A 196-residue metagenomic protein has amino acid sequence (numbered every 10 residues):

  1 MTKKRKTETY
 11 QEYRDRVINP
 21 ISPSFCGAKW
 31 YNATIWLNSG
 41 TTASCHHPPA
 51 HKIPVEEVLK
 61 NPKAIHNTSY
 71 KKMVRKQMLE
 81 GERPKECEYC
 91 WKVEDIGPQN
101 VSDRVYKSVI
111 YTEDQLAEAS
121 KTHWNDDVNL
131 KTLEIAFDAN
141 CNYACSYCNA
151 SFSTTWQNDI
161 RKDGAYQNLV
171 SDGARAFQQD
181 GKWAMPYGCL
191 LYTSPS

Functional and structural regions predicted by a protein language model:
T2-Y111, N129-T132: Accessory C-terminal segments flanking Radical SAM cores
S44-H51, Y89, E94, V128 (+1 more regions): Canonical Radical SAM [4Fe-4S] cluster-binding loop centered on the CxxxCxxC motif and its immediate flanking residues
Q115-L116: Charged, flexible boundary elements
K121-N129: Flexible, low-complexity linker/hinge segments
Y192-S196: Conserved small/polar residues in nucleotide/adenosyl-binding loops
